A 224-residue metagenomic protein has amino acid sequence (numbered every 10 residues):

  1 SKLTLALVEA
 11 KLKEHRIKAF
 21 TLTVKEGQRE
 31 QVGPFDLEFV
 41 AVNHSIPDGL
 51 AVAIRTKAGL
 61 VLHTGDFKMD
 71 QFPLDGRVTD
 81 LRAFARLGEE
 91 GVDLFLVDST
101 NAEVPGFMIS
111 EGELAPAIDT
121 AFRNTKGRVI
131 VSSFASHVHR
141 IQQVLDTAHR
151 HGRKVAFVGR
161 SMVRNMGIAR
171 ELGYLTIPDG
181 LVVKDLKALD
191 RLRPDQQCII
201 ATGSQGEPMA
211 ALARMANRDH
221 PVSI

Functional and structural regions predicted by a protein language model:
S1-L192, Q205-V222: His/Asp/Glu-rich metal-coordinating catalytic cores of metallo-dependent phosphodiesterases/hydrolases acting on
Q196-Q205: Conserved two-lobed SF2 helicase motor
